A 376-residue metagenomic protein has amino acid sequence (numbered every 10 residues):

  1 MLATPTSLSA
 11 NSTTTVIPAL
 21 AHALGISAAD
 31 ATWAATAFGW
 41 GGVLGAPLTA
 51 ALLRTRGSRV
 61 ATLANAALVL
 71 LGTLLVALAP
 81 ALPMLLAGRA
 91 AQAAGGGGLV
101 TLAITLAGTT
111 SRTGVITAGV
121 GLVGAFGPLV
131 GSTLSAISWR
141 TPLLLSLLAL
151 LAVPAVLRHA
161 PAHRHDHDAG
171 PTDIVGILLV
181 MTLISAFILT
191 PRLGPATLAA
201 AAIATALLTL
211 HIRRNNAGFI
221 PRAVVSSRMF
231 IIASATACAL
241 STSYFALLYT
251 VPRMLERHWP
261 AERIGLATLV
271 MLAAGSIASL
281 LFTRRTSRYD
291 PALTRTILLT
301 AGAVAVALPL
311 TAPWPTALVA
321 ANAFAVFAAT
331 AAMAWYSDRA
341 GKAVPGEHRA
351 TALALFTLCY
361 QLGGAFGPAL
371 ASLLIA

Functional and structural regions predicted by a protein language model:
M1-A51, R59-G72, L85, F219-A376: 12-transmembrane solute porter fold
T32-W40, L82, L86-G97, S135-A152 (+3 more regions): Structural signature of hydrophobic alpha-helical transmembrane segments
L74-L75, L129, T133, S185 (+1 more regions): Alpha-helical transmembrane segments of multipass membrane proteins
L74-L78, P154-H159, T209, L280 (+1 more regions): Membrane-embedded alpha-helical segments of multi-pass transporters/permeases
G88-G121: Cytoplasmic helix-loop-helix junction between adjacent transmembrane helices in 12-TM secondary transporters
A94-L106, A125, L129, T133 (+2 more regions): Mid-bilayer segments of alpha-helical transmembrane spans in multi-pass integral membrane proteins that mediate
A118, L122-S138, L362-L374: A gly/Pro-rich, aromatic-decorated transmembrane alpha-helix motif that marks the paired, flexible gating helices
G121, S132-A235: Hydrophobic transmembrane-helix bundles of small-molecule transporters
